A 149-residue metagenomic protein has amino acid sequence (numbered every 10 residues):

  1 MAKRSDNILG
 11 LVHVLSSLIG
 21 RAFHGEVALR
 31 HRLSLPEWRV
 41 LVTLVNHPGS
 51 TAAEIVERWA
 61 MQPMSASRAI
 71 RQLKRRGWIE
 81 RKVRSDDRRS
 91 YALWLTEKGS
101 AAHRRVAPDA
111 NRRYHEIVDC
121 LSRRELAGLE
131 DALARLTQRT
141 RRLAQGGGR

Functional and structural regions predicted by a protein language model:
M1-H31: N-terminal leader segment of winged-helix/HTH proteins
M1-K3, R123-R149: C-terminal regulatory/oligomerization modules of transcriptional regulators
S16, V42-N46, A107: Short, locally clustered residues in the helix-turn-helix/winged-helix DNA-binding domain
R21-S65, G148: N-terminal helix-turn-helix DNA-binding core of bacterial DNA-binding proteins
R71-A134: Charged, amphipathic alpha-helical coiled-coil/dimerization segments
